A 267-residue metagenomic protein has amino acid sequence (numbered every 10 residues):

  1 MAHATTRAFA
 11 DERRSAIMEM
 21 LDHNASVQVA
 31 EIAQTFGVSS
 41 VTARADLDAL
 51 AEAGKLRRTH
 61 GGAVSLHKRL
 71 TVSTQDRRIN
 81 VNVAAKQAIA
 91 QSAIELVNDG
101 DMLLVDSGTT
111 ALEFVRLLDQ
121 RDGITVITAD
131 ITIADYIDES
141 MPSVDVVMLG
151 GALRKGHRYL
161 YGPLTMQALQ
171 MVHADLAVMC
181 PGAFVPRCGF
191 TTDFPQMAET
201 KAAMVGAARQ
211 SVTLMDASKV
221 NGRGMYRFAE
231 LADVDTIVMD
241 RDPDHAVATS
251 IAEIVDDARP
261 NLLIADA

Functional and structural regions predicted by a protein language model:
A2-A30, G37, A51-E52, I131-A267: Conserved phosphate- and dinucleotide-binding cores of soluble alpha/beta proteins, encompassing both enzyme active
A2-L104, V115-G123, D138-S143: HTH-adjacent hinge/linker in prokaryotic transcriptional regulators
K86, S107, D130: Conserved donor sugar-nucleotide recognition element shared by glycan-biosynthetic enzymes
T109-L112: Gly/Ser/Thr-rich loops at beta-strand to alpha-helix junctions that form or flank small-molecule/cofactor-binding
